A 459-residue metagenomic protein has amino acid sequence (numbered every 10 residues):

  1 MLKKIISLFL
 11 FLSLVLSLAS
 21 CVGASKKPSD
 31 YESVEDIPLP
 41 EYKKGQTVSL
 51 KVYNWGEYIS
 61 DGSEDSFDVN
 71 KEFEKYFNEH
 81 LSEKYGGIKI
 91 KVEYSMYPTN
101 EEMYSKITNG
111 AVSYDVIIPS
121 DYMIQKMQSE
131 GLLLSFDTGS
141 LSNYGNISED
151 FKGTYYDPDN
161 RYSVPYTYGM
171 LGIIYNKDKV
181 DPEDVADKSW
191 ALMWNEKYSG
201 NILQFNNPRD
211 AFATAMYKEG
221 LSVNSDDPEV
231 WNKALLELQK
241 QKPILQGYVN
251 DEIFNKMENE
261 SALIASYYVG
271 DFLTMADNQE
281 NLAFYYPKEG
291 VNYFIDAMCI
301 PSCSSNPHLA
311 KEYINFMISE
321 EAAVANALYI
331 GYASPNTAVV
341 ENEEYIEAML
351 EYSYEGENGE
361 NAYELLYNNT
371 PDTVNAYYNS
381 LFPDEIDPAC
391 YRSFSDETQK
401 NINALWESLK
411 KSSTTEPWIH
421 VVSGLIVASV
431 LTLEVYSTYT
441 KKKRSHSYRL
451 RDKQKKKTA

Functional and structural regions predicted by a protein language model:
S17-S20: C-terminal motif of bacterial Sec signal peptides marking the signal peptidase cleavage site
V22-A24: Bacterial signal peptide processing site
K27-K126: Early extracytoplasmic/lumenal segment of secretory-pathway proteins
T47, K51-N70, V112-S261: Extracytoplasmic ligand-binding site segments that recognize negatively charged/polar headgroups
M123-K126, I264-N281: A ligand-binding cleft/hinge motif common to bilobed small-molecule-binding domains
N146, G169, N232-K240, N278-S302: Periplasmic-binding protein-like
P301-N379: Mature extracytoplasmic/periplasmic domains
T370-A459: Conserved C-terminal helix/tail region of periplasmic/extracytoplasmic solute-binding proteins
